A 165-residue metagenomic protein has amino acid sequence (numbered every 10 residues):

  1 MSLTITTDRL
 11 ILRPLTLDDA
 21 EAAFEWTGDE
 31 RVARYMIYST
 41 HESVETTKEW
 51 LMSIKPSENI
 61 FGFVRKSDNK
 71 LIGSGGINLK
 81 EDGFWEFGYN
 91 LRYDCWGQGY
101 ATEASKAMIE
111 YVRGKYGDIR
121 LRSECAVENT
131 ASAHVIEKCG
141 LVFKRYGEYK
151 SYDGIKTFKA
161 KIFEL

Functional and structural regions predicted by a protein language model:
M1-R34, I60, V64-L165: Acyl-donor (CoA/ACP) binding surface of acyl/acetyltransferases
R31-M52: Conserved GNAT-fold acetyl-CoA-binding loop/helix
L51-G62: A short helix-loop-beta-strand connector motif used in the catalytic cores of GNAT acetyltransferases and, in some
